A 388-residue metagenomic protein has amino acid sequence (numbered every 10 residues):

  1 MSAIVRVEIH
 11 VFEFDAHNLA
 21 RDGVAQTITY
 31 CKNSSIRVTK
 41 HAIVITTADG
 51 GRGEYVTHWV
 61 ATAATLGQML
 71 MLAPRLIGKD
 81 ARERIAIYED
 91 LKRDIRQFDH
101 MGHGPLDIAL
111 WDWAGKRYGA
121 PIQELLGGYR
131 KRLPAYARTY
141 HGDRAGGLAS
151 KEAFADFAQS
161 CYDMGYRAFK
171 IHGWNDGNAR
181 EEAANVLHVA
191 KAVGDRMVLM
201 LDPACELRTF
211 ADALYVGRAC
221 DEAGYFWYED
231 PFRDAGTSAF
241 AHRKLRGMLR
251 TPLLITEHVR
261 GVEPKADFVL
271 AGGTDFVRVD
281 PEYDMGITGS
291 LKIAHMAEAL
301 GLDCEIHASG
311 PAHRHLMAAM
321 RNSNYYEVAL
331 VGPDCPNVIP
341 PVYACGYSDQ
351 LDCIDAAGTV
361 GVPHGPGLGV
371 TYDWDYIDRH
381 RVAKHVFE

Functional and structural regions predicted by a protein language model:
M1-R75, D375-E388: N-terminal basic, low-complexity leaders that serve as flexible interaction/assembly modules and, when applicable, as
S2-V5, I9-F12, L19, Y30-S35 (+1 more regions): Flexible C-terminal active-site loop/helix
I4, G50, L72, L106 (+8 more regions): Conserved, mostly hydrophobic/aromatic
R6, T46-Y118: Metal- or metallocofactor-binding catalytic centers and their adjacent structured scaffolds across diverse enzyme
V24, R218, G224, A235-L254 (+1 more regions): Shared catalytic-loop signature of beta/alpha-barrel
Y55, A135-R138, R167-I171, M197-P203 (+5 more regions): Hydrophobic faces of well-ordered beta-strands that scaffold small-molecule active sites in alpha/beta enzyme cores
M101, D107-G147: Glycine-rich, aromatic-flanked loop segments that form ligand/cofactor-binding clefts across common enzyme folds
R132-M248: Metal-dependent enolase-superfamily TIM-barrel catalytic cores that perform enediolate-based chemistry
